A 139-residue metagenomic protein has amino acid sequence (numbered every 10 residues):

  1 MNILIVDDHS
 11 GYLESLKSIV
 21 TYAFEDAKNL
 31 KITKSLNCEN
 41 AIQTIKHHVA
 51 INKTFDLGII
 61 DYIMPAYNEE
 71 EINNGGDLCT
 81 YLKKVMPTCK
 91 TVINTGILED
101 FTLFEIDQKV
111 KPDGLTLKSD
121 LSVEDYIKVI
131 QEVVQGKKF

Functional and structural regions predicted by a protein language model:
D7: Conserved acidic carboxylate
S10-S35: Two-component/phosphorelay signaling modules centered on CheY-like receiver
K34-L57, Y67: Acidic, metal-coordinating helix/loop segments flanking the phosphotransfer/catalytic sites of two-component signaling
H47-N52, Y81-T88, K109-V110: Conserved phosphotransfer cores of two-component systems
F55-L82: Conserved phosphotransfer microenvironments
I106-G114: As written
S119-I130, V134: C-terminal output helix
